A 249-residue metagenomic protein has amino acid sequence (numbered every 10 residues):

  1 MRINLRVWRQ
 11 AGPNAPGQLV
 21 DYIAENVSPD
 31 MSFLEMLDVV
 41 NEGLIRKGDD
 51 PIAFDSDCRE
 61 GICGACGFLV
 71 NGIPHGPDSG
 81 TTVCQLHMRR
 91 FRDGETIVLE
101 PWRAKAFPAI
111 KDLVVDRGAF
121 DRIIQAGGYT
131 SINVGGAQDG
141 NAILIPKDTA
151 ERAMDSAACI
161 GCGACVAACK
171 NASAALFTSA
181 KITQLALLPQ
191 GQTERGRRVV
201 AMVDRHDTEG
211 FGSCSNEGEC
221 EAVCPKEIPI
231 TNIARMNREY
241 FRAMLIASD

Functional and structural regions predicted by a protein language model:
M1-I23: Eukaryote-biased recognition of intrinsically disordered, low-complexity regulatory segments
W8, E25, V70-G72: Short strand-turn-strand beta-turns centered on an Asx-Gly dipeptide
V20-S32: Short, contiguous acidic and Ser/Thr-rich linear segments
M31-D50, I97-D249: Ferredoxin-type iron-sulfur electron-transfer modules in oxidoreductases and energy-metabolism complexes
A53-A65: Short, structured protein-protein interaction patches enriched in aromatics and acidic/basic residues, typified by
V70-G94, L99: Glycine-rich phosphate/adenylate-binding loop and adjacent beta-alpha elements of nucleotide- or dinucleotide-binding
